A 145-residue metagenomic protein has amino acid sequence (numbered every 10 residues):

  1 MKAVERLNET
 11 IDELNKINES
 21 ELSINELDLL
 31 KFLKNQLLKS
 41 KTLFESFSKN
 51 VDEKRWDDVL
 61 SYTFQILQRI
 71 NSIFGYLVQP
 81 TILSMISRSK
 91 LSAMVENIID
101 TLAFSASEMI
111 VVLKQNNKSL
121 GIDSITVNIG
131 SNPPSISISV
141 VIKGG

Functional and structural regions predicted by a protein language model:
M1-L91: Long, low-complexity or tandemly repetitive, helically biased scaffold regions used for multimeric assembly/adhesion
N50, L83-I86, E108, I138-I142: Generic detector of ordered, mature protein regions
I86-K118: Short, hydrophobic/π-rich interface segment
Q115-G145: Short, cationic, amphipathic peptide segments
